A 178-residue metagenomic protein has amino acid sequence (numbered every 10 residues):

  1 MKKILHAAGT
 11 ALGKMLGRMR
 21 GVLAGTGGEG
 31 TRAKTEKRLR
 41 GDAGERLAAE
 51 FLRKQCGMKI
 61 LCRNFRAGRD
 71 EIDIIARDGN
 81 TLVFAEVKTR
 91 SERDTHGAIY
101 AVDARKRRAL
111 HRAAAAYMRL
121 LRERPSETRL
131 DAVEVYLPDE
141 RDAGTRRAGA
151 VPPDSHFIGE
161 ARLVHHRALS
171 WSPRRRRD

Functional and structural regions predicted by a protein language model:
K3, A7-R63: Acidic-basic catalytic patches of nuclease active cores, encompassing PD-(D/E)XK and other metal-cofactor nuclease
K3-H6, T10, L120-D178: Domain-level recognition of nuclease-like catalytic cores that cleave nucleotide substrates
E36, I99-V102, I158: Pocket-edge positions in alpha/beta enzyme catalytic cores
A48, L52, I72-T95, L110: Conserved catalytic cores of phosphodiester-cleaving nucleases, focusing on short active-site segments
C62-R66, Y136: Short, solvent-exposed loop/turn elements at beta->coil junctions and helix N-caps that rim active or binding pockets
G68-D70: Short acidic/glycine-enriched loop/turn segments that link adjacent beta-strands
T89-R141: Catalytic cores of nucleic-acid endonucleases
